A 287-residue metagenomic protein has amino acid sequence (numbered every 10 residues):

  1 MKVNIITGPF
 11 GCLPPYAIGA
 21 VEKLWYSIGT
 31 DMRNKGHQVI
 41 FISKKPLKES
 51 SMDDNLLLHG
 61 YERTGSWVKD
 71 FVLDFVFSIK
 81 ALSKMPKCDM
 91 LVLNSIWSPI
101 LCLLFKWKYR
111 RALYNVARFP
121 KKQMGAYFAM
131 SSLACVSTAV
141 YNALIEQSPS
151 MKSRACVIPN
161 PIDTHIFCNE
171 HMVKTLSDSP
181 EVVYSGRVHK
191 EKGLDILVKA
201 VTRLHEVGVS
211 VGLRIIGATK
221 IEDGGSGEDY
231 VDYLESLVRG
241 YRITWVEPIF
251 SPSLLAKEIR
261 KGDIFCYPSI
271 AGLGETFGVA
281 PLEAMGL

Functional and structural regions predicted by a protein language model:
N4, A134, V173-K192, V198-R203 (+1 more regions): Conserved donor-binding/catalytic core segment of Leloir-type glycosyltransferases
D74, L93-S98, V116: Short His-centered aromatic/hydrophobic patch
M124-G125, E146, I162-S179: Acidic anion/phosphate-binding donor-loop and adjacent secondary structure in glycosyltransferase catalytic cores
A139, P161: Carbohydrate-associated surface elements
G212-V231, P248: Glycosyltransferase donor-sugar binding loop
G227-S253: Nucleotide-activated donor-binding/catalytic signature segment of Leloir-type glycosyltransferases, i.e., the conserved
I249, K257-G262: Short alpha-helical donor nucleotide-sugar binding micro-motif in glycosyltransferases
R260-T276: Acidic donor-binding loop of glycosyltransferase active sites
